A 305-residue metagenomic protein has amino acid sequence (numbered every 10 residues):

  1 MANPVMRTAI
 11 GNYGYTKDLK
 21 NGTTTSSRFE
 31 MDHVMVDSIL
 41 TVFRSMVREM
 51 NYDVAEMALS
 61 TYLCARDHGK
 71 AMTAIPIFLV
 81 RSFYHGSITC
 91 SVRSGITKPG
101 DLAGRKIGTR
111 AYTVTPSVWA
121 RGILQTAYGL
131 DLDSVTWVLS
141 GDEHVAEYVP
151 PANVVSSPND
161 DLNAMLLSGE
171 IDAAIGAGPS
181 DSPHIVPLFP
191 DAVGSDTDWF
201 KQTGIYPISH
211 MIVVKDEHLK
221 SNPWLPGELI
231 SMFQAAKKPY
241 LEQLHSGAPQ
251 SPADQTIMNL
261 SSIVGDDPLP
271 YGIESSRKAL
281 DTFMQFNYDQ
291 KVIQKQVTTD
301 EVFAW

Functional and structural regions predicted by a protein language model:
M1-R7, I96-K106, V264-D266, D289 (+1 more regions): Immediate post-signal peptide segment of exported/extracytoplasmic ligand-binding proteins
R7-G122, T126-L130, W137-H144: Short, glycine-/small- and polar/acidic-enriched structural segments that line small-molecule recognition paths
H33-S45, T97, V135-L167, L260 (+1 more regions): Short helix-initiation/N-cap motifs at beta->coil->alpha
G95-T97, T126-S134, A164-D172, S221: Secondary-structure boundary elements
A152-H245: Pocket-lining segment of extracytoplasmic ligand-binding domains
S209, Y288, V292-W305: Conserved C-terminal helix/tail region of periplasmic/extracytoplasmic solute-binding proteins
V213, L219-D289: Secondary-structure end/capping motifs
